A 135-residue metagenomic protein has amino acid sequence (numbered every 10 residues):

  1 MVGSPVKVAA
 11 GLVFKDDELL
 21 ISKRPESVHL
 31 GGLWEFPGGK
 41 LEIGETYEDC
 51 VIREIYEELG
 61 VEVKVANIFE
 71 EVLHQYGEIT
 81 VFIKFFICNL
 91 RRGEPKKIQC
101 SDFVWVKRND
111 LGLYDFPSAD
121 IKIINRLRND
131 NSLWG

Functional and structural regions predicted by a protein language model:
M1-L19, K40: Conserved N-terminal beta-strand and adjoining loop/helix that marks the start of the Nudix/MutT-like hydrolase domain
K7-A9, D17, V81-K84, S101: Change "...and in nucleic-acid phosphodiester-cleaving endonucleases..." to "...and in nucleic-acid processing enzymes
G11, Y47-I55, I68, F86: Hydrophobic packing within well-folded, soluble alpha/beta domains
V13-F14, I21, C88-L90, W105: Conserved hydrophobic "DFG−1" position in protein kinase catalytic cores
E18-E57: Conserved Nudix-box catalytic region and its N-terminal flanking loop in Nudix hydrolases and closely related
E58-V65: Short secondary-structure junctions
E62, V72-E94, D102-V104, L127: Active-site-adjacent beta-strand/loop module that shapes the phosphate/pyrophosphate-binding cleft
I87, K96-L127: NUDIX/MutT-family hydrolases
